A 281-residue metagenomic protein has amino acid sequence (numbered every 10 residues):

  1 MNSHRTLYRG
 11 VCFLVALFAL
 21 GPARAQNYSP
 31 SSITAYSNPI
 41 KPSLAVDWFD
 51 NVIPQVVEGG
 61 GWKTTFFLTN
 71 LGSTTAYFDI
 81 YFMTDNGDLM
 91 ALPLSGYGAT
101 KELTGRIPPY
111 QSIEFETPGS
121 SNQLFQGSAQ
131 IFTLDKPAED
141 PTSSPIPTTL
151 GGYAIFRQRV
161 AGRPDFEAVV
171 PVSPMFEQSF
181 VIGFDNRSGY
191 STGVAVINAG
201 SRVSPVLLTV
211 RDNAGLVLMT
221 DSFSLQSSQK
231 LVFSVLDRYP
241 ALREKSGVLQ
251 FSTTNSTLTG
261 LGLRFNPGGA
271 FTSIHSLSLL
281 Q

Functional and structural regions predicted by a protein language model:
M1-N2, L17, W48, T257: Helix-centric, low-specificity signal for extended rod-like, repetitive segments
M1-S3, A25-Q26: Initiator methionine at the very start of the polypeptide chain
N2-V11: Bacterial N-terminal signal peptides that target proteins for export
G10-A19: Bacterial N-terminal signal peptides
R24-Q281: Gly/Pro-rich, tryptophan- and cysteine-flecked surface segments typical of secreted/extracellular proteins
